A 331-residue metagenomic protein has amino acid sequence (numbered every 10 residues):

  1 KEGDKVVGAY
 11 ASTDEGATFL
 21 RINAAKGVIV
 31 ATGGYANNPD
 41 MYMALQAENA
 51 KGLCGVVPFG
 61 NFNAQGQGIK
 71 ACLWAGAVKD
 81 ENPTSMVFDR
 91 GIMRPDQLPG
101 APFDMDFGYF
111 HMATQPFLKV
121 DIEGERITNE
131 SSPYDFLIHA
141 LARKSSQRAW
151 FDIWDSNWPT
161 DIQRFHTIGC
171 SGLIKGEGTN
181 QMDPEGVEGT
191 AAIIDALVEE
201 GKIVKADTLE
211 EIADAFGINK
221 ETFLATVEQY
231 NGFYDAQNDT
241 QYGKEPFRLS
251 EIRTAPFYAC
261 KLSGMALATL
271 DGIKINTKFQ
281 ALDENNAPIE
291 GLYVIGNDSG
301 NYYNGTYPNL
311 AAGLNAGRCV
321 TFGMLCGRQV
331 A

Functional and structural regions predicted by a protein language model:
K1-V6: A conserved short coil-to-beta-strand element within the FAD-binding core of flavoproteins
S12, A24-A25, V30-T32, I122 (+1 more regions): Short, well-ordered coil/turn residues at beta-beta hairpins and beta-strand->alpha-helix junctions within
T13, V120-D121, I275-N276, L282-D283 (+1 more regions): Hydrophobic alpha-helical segments, especially N-terminal targeting/anchoring helices
E15-T18, I22-R94, A316-C319: Glycine-rich loop(s) and the adjacent beta-strand/alpha-helix scaffold that form part
I69-A215: An anion/pyrophosphate-binding glycine-rich loop and adjacent beta-alpha core in soluble alpha-beta enzymes
I69-V78, F216, L224-V227, A316-A331: Internal hydrophobic alpha-helix adjacent to the cofactor/substrate pocket in enzyme cavities
M112-T114, L267-T269, A312: Short, small/polar residue-rich loop motifs at catalytic or cofactor-binding pockets
T208-E211, F216, T222-T306: A glycine-rich dinucleotide-binding beta-alpha-beta segment and adjacent secondary-structure elements that constitute
